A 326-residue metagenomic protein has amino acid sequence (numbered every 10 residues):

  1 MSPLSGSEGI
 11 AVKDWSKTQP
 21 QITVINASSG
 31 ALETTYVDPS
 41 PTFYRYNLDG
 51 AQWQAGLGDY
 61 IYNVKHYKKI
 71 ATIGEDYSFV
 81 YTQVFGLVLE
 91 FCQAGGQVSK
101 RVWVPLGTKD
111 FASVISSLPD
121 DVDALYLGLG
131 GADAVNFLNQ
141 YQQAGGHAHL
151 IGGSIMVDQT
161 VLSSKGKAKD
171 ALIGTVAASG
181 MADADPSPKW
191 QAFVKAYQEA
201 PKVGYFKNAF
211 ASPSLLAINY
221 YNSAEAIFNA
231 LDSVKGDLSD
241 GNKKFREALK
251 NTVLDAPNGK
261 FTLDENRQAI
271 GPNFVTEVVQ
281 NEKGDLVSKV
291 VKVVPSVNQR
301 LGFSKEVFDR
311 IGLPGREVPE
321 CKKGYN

Functional and structural regions predicted by a protein language model:
M1-S5, I22-A27, K69-G74, D121-G131 (+4 more regions): Periplasmic-binding protein-like
M1-T34, Y46, V104-F111: Beta-alpha junction/loop-to-helix N-cap segments that form part of ligand/metal-binding clefts
E8-V12, Q54, F111, A134-V135 (+1 more regions): Short, well-ordered alpha-helical microsegments
A31-T35, P41-G145, A184-A192: Extracellular/periplasmic Venus flytrap/periplasmic-binding protein
S40, Y141-S223, D232-K235, S288-K289 (+1 more regions): Extracellular/periplasmic periplasmic-binding protein-like sensory domains
W53, Q83, D133, L216-S223 (+1 more regions): Catalytic-loop motifs flanking and including active-site residues across diverse enzymes
D232-E247: Short, charged, surface-exposed loops that flank catalytic or proteolytic processing sites
K250-N326: Solvent-exposed, acidic/polar segments of extracytosolic/periplasmic ligand-binding ectodomains
